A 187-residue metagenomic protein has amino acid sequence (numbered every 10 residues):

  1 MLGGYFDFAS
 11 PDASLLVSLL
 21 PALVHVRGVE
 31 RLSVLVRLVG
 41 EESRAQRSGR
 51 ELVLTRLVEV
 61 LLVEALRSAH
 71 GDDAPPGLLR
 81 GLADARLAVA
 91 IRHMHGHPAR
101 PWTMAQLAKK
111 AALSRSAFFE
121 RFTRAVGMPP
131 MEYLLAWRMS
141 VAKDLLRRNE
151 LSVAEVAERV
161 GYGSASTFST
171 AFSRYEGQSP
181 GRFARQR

Functional and structural regions predicted by a protein language model:
L2-G96: An amphipathic alpha-helical interaction segment
V60, E64-H70, V89-S140, L145 (+1 more regions): Basic/polar phosphate-binding segments, predominantly the helix-turn-helix DNA-binding elements of transcriptional
R148-N149: Short helix-capping/turn signature of helix-turn-helix
